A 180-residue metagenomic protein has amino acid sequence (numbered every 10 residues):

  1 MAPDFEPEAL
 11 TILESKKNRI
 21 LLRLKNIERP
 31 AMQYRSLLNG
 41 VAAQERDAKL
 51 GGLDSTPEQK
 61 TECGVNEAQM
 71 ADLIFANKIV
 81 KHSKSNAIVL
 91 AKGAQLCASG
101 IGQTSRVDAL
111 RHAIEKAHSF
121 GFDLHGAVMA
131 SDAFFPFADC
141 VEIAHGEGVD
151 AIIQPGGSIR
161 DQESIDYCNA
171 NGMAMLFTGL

Functional and structural regions predicted by a protein language model:
M1-L180: ATP-dependent carboxylate/acyl-activation modules
